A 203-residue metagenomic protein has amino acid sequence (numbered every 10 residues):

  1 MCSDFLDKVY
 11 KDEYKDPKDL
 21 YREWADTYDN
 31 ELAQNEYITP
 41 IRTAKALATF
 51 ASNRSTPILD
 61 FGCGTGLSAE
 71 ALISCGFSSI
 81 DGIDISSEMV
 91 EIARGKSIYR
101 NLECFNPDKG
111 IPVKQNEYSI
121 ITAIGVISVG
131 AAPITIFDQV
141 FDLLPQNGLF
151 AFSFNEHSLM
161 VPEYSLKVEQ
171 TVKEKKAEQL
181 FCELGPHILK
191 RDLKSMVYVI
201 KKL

Functional and structural regions predicted by a protein language model:
M1-D26: N-terminal, positively charged/glycine-rich alpha-helical extensions of SAM-dependent methyltransferases
D29-A44: Conserved SAM-binding loop and adjacent beta-strand
L59-I111: Class I SAM-dependent methyltransferase SAM/SAH-binding core
I111-I121: A short acidic, Gly/Pro-enriched loop at the edge of an enzyme's catalytic core that lines a small-molecule cofactor
S119-P133: A short SAM/SAH-binding and catalytic strip from SAM-dependent methyltransferases
T135-Q146: A short glycine-rich, Lys/Arg-flanked "PGG" loop and its adjoining helix->strand segment in the class I
N147-N155: Conserved beta-strand signature within the Rossmann-like core of class I S-adenosyl-L-methionine
L189-L203: Core SAM-dependent methyltransferase catalytic element
